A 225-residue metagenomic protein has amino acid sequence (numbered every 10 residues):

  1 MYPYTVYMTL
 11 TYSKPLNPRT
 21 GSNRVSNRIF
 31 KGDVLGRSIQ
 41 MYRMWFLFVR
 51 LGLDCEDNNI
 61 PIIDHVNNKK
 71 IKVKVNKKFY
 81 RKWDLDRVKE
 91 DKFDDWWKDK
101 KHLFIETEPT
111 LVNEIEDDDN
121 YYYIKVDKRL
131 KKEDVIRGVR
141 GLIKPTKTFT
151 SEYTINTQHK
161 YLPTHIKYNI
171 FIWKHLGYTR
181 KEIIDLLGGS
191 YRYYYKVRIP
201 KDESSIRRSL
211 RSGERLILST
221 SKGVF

Functional and structural regions predicted by a protein language model:
Y2-T150: DNA-contacting interfaces and partner/effector-binding or oligomerization modules in DNA-centric proteins
F149-F225: K/R-rich mixed-charge low-complexity regions
